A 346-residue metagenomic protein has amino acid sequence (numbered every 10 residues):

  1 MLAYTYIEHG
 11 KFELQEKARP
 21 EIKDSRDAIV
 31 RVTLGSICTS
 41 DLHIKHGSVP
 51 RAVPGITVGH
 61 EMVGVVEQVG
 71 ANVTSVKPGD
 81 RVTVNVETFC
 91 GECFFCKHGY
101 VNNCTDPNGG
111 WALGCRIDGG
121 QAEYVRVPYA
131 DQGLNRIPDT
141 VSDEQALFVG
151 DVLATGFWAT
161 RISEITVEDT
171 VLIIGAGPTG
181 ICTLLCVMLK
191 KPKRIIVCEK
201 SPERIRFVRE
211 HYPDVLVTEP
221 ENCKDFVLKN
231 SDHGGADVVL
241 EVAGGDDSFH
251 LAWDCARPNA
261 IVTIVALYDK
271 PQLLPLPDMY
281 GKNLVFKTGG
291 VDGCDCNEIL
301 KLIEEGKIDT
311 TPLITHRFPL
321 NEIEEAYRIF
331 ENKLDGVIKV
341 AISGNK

Functional and structural regions predicted by a protein language model:
M1, K200, K229, H250-D254 (+1 more regions): C-terminal hydrophobic helical "lid"/dimerization subdomain of Rossmann-like NAD(P)H-dependent oxidoreductases
I7, R19-P20, V53-G59, L113-D118 (+1 more regions): Short Gly/Pro-enriched turn/cap motifs at secondary-structure boundaries
P20-G35, S48-K97, P138-V141: Glycine-rich beta-strand-centered segment in the early N-terminal region that forms part of a ligand/cofactor-binding
K23-D24, K77, T166, R257 (+1 more regions): Residue-level recognition of short, solvent-exposed, well-ordered loop/turn junctions that link secondary-structure
E92-I174: NAD(P)H dinucleotide-binding glycine-rich loop of Rossmann-like/cofactor-binding domains, especially the beta1-alpha1
R136-E221: Mid-domain Rossmann-like dinucleotide-binding core that forms the NAD(H)/NADP(H) cofactor-binding site
S163-V167, I205-V285: Glycine-rich cofactor phosphate-binding loops and adjacent beta1-alpha1 units of small-molecule cofactor enzyme domains
E199, A266, G290: Conserved acidic E/D residue at the C-terminus of a beta-strand in Rossmann-like folds
